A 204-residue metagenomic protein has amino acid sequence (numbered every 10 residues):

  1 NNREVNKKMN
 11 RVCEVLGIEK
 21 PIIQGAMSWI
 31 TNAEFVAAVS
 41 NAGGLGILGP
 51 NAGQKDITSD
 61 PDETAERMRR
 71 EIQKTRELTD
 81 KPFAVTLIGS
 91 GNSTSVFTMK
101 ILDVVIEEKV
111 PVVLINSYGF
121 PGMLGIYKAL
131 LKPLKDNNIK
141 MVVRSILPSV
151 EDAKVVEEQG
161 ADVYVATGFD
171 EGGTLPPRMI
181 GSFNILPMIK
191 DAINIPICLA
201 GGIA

Functional and structural regions predicted by a protein language model:
N1-N2: Intrinsic-disorder-associated, low-complexity terminal segments enriched in Asp/Asn/His/Tyr and depleted of Lys/Arg
V5-C198: Active-site entrance/lid segments in N-terminal catalytic domains of soluble metabolic enzymes
A200-A204: A short glycine-centered flexible hinge/capping loop motif at secondary-structure junctions
